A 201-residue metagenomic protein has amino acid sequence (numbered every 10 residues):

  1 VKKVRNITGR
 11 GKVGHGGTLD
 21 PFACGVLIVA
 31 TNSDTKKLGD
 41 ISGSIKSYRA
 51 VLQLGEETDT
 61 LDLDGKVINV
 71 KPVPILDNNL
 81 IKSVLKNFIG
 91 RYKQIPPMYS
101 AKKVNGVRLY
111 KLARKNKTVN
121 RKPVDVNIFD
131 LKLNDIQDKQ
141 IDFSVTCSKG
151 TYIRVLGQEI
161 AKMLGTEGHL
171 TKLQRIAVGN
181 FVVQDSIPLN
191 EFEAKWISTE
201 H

Functional and structural regions predicted by a protein language model:
V1-H201: Catalytic/RNA-binding core of pseudouridine synthases
